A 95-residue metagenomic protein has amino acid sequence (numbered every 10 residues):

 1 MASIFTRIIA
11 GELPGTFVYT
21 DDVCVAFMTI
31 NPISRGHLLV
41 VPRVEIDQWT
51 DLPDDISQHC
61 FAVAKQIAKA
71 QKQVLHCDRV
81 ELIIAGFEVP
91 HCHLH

Functional and structural regions predicted by a protein language model:
M1-H95: HIT superfamily nucleotide-processing domains
